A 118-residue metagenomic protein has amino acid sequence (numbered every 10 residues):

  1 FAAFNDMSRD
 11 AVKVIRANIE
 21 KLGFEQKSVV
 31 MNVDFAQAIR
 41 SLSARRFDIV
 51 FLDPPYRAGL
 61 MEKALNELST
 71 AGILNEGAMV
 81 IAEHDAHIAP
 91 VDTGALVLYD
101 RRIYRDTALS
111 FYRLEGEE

Functional and structural regions predicted by a protein language model:
F1-E118: Class I S-adenosyl-L-methionine-dependent methyltransferase catalytic core
